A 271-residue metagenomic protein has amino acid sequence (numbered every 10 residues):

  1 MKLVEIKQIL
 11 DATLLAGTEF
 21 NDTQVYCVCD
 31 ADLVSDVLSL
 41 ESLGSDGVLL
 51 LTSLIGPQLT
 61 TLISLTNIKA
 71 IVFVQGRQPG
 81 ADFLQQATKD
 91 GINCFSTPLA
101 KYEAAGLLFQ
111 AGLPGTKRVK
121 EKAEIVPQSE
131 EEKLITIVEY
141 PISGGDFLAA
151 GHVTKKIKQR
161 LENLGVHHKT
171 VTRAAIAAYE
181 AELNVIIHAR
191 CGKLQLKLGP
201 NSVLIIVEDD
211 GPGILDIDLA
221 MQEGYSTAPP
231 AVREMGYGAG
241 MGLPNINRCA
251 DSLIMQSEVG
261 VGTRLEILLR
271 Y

Functional and structural regions predicted by a protein language model:
K2-E5, A100: Short, structural beta-strand-to-alpha-helix junction motif
V4, L15-A16: Non-catalytic regulatory/interaction regions at protein termini and inter-domain linkers
A12, I68, I92, V166 (+2 more regions): Short glycine/serine/threonine/alanine-rich loop segments
D22-T23, C27-L49, S53-V119: Feature captures the catalytic cores and cofactor-binding loops of soluble hydro-lyases/lyases that act on carboxylate
T97-E130, Q195-G199, Q256, G260-V261: Short, basic, helix/turn surface patches
E124-I176: Bergerat-fold GHKL ATPase/HATPase_c domain
V126-V138, E182-Y271: Conserved beta-strand-loop-beta-strand hairpin that lines the nucleotide-binding pocket of ATP/GTP-utilizing enzymes
